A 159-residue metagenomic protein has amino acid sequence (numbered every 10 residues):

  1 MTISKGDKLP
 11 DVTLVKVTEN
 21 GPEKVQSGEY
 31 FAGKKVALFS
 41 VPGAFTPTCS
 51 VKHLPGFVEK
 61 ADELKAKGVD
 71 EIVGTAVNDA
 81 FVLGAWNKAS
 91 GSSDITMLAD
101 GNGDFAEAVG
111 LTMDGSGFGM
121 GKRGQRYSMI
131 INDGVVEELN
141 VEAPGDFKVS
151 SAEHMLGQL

Functional and structural regions predicted by a protein language model:
M1-L159: Chalcogenol-based redox active-site neighborhoods
